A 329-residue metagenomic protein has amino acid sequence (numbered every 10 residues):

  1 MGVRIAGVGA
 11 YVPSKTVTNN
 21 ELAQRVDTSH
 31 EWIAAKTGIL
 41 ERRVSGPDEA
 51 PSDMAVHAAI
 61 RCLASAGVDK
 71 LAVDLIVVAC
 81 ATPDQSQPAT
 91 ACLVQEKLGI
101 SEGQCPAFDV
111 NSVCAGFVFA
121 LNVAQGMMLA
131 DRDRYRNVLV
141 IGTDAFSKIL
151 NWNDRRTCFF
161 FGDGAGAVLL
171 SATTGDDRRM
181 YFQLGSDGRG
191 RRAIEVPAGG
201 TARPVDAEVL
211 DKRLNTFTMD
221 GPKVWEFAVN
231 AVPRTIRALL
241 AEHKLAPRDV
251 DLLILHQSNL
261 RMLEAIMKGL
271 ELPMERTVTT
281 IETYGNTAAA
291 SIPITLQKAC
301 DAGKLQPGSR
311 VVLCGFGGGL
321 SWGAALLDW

Functional and structural regions predicted by a protein language model:
M1-P47, D154-E226, N230, R234 (+1 more regions): Condensing-enzyme catalytic core mediating Claisen C-C bond formation in acyl metabolism
I5-G7, P47-S112, V118, L240-L263 (+1 more regions): Conserved beta-ketoacyl condensing-enzyme motif
Y11, A79-Q85, N111-A115, G142-S147 (+3 more regions): Acidic, glycine-rich active-site loops and adjacent beta-strand->loop/helix elements that engage anionic groups
A34-D53, A81-V138, K268-T295: Conserved catalytic cysteine-centered active-site region of acyl-thioester-dependent Claisen-condensing enzymes
I100-E102, M128-R134, C158-G162, S186 (+1 more regions): Solvent-exposed alpha-helices and their adjacent loops that cap or buttress functional pockets in soluble metabolic
L129-G164: Flexible, glycine-rich active-site loops centered on histidine and acidic residues that chelate a metal or position
V209-I281: A contiguous, well-structured pocket-lining segment that forms one wall/lid of small-molecule binding clefts in soluble
I294-C314, L320-W329: Catalytic phosphate/nucleotide-handling subdomain of diverse soluble enzymes
